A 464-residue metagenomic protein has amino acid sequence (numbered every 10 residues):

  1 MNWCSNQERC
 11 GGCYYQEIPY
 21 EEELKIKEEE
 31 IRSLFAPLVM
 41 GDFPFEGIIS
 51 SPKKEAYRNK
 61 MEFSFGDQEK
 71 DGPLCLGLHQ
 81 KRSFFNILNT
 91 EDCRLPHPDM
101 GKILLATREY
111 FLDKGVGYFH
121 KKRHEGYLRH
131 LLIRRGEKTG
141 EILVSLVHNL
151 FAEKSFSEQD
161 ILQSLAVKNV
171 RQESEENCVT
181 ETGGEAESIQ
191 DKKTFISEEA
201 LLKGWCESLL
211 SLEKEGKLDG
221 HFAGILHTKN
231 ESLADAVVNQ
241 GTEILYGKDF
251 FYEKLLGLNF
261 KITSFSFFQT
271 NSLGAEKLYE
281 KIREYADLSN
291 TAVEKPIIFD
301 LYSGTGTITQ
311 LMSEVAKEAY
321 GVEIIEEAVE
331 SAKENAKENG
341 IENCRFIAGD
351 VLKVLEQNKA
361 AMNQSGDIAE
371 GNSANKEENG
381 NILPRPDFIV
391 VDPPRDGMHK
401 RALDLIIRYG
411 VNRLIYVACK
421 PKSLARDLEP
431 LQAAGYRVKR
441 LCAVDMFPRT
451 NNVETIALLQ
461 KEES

Functional and structural regions predicted by a protein language model:
N2-I18: Local cysteine-cluster metal-coordination motifs and their immediate loop/turn environment, predominantly Fe-S cluster
C13, L131, K420: Residue-level signal for inorganic ion chemistry
Y14-H120, K138: Extended interfacial segments that mediate partner engagement and assembly in macromolecular machines
E46-K54, K121-R123, R129-R134, E231 (+1 more regions): Short, solvent-exposed loop/turn elements at beta->coil junctions and helix N-caps that rim active or binding pockets
N59, G140-I142, P296: Nucleotide donor/acceptor-binding cores
F65-E69, R135-E137, K229, D445 (+1 more regions): Short, low-complexity Ser/Thr-rich regulatory SLiMs
P73-L74, Q80-L104, R108-D113, G117-A166 (+2 more regions): Upstream accessory/linker segments immediately N-terminal to the RecA-like ATPase cores of bacterial MutS and a subset
F151-G184, S188-S464: Rossmann-like S-adenosyl-L-methionine
